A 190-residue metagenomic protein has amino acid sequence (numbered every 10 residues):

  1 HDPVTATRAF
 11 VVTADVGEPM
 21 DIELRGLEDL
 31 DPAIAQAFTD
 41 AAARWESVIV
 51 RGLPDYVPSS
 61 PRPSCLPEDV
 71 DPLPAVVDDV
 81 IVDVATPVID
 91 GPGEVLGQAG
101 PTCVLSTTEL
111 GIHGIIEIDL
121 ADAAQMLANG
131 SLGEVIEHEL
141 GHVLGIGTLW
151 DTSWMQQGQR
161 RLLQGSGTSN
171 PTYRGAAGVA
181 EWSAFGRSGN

Functional and structural regions predicted by a protein language model:
H1-D2, N190: Accessible peptide chain termini
D2-D15: C-terminal edge beta-strand
D15-E137, H142-N190: Extracellular zinc-dependent metalloprotease catalytic-domain scaffold
